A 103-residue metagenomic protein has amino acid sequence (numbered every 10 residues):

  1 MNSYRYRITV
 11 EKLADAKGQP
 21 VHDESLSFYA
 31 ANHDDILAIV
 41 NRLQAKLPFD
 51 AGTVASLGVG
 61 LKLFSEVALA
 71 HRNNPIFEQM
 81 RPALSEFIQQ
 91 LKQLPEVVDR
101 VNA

Functional and structural regions predicted by a protein language model:
M1-A51, H71, P75, Q79-A103: N-terminal intrinsically disordered, cationic/polar leader segments that include organellar targeting peptides
G52-S56: All-alpha amphipathic helical-bundle segments outside canonical DNA-binding/catalytic cores that form hydrophobic
L57-A68: An amphipathic alpha-helical micro-motif enriched in hydrophobic residues with embedded/adjacent acidic residues
